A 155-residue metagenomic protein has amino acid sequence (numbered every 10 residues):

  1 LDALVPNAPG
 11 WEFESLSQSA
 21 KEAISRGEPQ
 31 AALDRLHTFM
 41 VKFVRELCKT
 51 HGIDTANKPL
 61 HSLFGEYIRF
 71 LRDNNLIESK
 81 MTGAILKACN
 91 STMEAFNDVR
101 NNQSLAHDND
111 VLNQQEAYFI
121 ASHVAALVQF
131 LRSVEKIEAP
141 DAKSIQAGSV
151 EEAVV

Functional and structural regions predicted by a protein language model:
L1-A31, K143-V154: Charged alpha-helical initiation segments
L1-V5, I24, E28-A32, M81-A88 (+1 more regions): Non-transmembrane, amphipathic alpha-helical segments
E12, A31-R35, F43, L63 (+2 more regions): Residue-level detector of well-ordered alpha-helical segments, enriched for hydrophobic/aromatic packing positions
S15-E22, L76-K80, L105: Short, charged/polar, low-complexity loop and linker segments that flank or interrupt alpha-helical bundles
S17-K49, A125, Q129: Short, hydrophobic, well-ordered secondary-structure elements
K49, I137-S144: Terminal alpha-helical segments
K49-C89: Short, charged amphipathic alpha-helical segments flanked by flexible coils
I85-P140: Charge-enriched, short contiguous segments at helix-coil
